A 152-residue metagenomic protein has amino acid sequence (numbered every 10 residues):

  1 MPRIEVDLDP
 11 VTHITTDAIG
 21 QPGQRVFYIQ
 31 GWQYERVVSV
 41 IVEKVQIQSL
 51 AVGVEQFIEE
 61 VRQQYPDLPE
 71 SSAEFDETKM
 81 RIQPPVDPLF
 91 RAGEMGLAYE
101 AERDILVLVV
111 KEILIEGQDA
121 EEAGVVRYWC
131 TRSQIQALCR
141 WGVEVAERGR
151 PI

Functional and structural regions predicted by a protein language model:
M1-F27, L68-V125: Intrinsic, low-complexity N-terminal interaction/targeting segments
M1-L50, Q56-E60: The feature marks the first
W32, E43, A98-E100, V109-K111 (+1 more regions): Structured beta-strand/turn binding interfaces of compact recognition modules in eukaryotic regulators
V37-S39, Q56-E77, L114-D119, A146-R148: N-terminal pre-domain and mature-chain start segments
S39-V42, L89, R127-C130: Short amphipathic alpha-helical molecular recognition features
V52-G53, Q63-Q64, I105-L108: Conserved long hydrophobic alpha-helices within structured protein cores
V110-I152: Mixed-charge, glycine-accented linear interaction segment located at domain edges/termini
